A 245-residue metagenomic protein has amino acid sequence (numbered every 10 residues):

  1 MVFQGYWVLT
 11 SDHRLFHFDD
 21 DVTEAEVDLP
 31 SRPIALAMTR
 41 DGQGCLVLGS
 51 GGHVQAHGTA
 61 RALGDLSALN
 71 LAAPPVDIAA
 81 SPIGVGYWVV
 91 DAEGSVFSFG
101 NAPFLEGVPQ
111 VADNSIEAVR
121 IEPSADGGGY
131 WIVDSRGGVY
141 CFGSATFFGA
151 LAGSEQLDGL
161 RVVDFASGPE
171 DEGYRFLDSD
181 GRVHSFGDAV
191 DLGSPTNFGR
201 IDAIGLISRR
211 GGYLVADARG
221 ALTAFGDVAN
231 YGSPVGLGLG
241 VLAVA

Functional and structural regions predicted by a protein language model:
M1-A245: Trp/Gly-enriched beta-strand/coil motifs that build multi-repeat beta-propeller-like domains and related W-rich binding
